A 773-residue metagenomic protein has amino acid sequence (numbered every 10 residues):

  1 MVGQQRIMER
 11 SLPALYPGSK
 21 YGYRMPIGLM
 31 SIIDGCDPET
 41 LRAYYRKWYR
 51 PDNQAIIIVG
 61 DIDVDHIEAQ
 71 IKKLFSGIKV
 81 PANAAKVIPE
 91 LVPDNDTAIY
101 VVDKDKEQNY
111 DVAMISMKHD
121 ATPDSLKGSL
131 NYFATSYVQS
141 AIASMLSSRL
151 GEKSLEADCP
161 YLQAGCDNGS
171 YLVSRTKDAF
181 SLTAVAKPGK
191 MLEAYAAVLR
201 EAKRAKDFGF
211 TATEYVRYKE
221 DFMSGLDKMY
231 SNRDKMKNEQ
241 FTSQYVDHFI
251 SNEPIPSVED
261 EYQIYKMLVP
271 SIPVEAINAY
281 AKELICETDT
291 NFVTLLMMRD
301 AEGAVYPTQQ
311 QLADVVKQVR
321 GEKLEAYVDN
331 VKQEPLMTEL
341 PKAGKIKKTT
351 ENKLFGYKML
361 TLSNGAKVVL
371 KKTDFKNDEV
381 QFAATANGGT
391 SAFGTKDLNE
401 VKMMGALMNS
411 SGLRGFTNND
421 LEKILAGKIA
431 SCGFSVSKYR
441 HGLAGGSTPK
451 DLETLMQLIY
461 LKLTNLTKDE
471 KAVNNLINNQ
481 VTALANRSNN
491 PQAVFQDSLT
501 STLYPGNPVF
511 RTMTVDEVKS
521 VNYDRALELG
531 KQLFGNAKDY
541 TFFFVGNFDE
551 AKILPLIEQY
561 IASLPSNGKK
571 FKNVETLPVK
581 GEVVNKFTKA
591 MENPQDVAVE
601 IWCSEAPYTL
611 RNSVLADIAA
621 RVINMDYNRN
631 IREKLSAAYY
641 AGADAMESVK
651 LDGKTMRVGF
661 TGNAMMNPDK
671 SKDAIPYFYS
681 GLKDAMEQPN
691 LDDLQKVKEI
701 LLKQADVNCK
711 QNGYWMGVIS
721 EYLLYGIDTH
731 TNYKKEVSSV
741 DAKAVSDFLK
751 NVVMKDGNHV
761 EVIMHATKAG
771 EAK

Functional and structural regions predicted by a protein language model:
G3-S31, N53-V59, N109-L130, L150-V274 (+12 more regions): M16 family metallopeptidases and their MPP-like homologs
R6-L12, Y21-R24, G28-T40, Y44-P51 (+5 more regions): Hydrophobic, small-residue-rich alpha-helical packing segments that form membrane-like cores
L29, T40-Y44, Q70, S181 (+7 more regions): Short, hydrophobic/aromatic alpha-helical segments in well-folded domains
E39-I67, I71, T512, V518-E558: Internal metal/ion-chelating core segments
Y45-W48, D103-D105, Y171-S174, K358-L360 (+3 more regions): Replace "in large, NTP-powered and nucleic-acid-processing enzymes" with "in large, NTP-powered factors and other
D63-S147, G151, L155-A157, V216-E220 (+9 more regions): Proteolytic maturation boundary segments
T135-S147, V198-A205, L463, I561 (+2 more regions): Bilobed periplasmic-binding protein/Venus flytrap-like ligand-binding cleft at the lobe interface of extracytoplasmic
D469-V473, K570: Conserved short beta-strand edge segments in small beta-sheet-based binding/regulatory domains
